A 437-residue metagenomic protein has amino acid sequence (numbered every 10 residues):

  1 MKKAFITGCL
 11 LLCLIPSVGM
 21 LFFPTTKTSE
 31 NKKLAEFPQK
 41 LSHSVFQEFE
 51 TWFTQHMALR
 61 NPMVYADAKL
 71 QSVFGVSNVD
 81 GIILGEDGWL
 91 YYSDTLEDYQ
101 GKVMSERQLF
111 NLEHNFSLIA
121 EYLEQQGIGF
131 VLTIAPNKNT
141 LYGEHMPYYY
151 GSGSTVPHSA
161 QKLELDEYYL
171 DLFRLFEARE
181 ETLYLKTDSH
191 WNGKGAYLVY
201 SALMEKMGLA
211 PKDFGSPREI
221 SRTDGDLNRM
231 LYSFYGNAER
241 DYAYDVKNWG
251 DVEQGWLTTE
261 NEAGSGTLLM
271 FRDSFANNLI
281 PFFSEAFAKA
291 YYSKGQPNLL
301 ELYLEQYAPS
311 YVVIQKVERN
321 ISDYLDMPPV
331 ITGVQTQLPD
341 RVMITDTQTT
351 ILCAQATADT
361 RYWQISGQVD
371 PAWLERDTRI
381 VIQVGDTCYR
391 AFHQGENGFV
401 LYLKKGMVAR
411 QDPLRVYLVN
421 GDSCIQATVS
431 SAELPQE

Functional and structural regions predicted by a protein language model:
M1-E437: Extracellular glycan-modifying ectodomains
